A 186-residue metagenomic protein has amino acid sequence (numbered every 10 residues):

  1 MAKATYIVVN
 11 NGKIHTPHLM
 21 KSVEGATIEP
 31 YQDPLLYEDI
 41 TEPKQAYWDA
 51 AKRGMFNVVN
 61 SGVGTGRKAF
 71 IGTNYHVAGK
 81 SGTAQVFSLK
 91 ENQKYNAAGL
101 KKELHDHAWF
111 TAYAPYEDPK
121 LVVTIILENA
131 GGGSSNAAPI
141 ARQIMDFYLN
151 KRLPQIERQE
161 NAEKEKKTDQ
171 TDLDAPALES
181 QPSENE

Functional and structural regions predicted by a protein language model:
M1-D39, M55-Q155: Active-site beta-strand/loop architecture of penicillin-binding DD-peptidases
Q32-T41, Q45-A46, A51, D172-E186: Charged/polar, low-hydrophobicity segments characteristic of intrinsically disordered regions and flexible loops
E42-S61, N161: Extended C-terminal subregions enriched in glycine
L149-E186: Gram-negative outer-membrane assembly/targeting C-terminal domains
